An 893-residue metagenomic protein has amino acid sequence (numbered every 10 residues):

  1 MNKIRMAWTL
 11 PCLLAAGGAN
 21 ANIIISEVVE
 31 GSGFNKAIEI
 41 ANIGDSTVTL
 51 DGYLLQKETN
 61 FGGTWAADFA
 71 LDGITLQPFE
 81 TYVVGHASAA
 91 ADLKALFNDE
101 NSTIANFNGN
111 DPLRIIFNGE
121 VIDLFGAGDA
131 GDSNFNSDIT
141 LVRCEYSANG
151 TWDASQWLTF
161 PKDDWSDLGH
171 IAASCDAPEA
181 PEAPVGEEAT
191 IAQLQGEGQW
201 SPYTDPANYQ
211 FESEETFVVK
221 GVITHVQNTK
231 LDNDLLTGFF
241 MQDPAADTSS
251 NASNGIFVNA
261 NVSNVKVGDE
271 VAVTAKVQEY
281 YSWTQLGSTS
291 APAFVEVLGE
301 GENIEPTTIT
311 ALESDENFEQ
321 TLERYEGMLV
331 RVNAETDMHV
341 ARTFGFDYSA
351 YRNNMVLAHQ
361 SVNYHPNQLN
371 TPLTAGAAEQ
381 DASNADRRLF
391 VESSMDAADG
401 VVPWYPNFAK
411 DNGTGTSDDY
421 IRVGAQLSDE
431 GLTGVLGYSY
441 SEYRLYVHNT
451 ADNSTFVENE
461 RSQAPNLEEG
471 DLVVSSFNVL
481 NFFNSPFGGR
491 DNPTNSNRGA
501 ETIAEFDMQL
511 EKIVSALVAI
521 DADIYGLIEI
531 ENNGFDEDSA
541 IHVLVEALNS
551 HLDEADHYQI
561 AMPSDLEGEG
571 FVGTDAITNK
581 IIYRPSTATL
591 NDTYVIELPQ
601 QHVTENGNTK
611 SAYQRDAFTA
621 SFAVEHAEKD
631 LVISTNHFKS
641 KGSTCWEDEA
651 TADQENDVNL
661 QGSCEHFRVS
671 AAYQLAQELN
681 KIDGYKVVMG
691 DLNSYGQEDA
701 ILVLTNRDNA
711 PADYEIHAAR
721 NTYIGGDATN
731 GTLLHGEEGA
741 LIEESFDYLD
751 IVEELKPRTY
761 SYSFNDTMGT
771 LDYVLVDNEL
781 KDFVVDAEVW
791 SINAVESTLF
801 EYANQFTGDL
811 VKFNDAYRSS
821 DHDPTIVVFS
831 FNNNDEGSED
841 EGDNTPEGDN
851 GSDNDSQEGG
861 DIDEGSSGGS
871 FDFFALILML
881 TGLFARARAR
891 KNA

Functional and structural regions predicted by a protein language model:
A16-N20: N-terminal signal peptide c-region/cleavage motif recognized by signal peptidases
A21-Q195, F211, P292-E300, A350-Y351 (+4 more regions): Intrinsically disordered, low-complexity linkers and terminal tails enriched in Ser/Thr/Pro/Gly with interspersed basic
F34, I74-T81, H86-D92, N108 (+8 more regions): Divalent cation-coordinating acidic motifs and surrounding scaffolds that mediate Ca2+/Mg2+/Mn2+/Zn2+-dependent binding
A41-S46, T224-V226, E335-H339, E625 (+1 more regions): Short solvent-exposed strand-capping/beta-turn motif centered on an Asx-Ser/Thr pair
S46-Q56, M338-R352, N591-D592, L631 (+1 more regions): Short, hydrophobic/aromatic beta-strand segments
G128-N134, A172-S496, D507-V514, L548-S550 (+8 more regions): Extended non-catalytic accessory segments flanking core domains
P178-E182, N834-S866: Ser/Thr/Gly/Pro-rich low-complexity, disordered linker/stalk segments of secreted and cell-surface proteins
D872-R890: A cross-kingdom C-terminal cell-surface attachment/processing module
